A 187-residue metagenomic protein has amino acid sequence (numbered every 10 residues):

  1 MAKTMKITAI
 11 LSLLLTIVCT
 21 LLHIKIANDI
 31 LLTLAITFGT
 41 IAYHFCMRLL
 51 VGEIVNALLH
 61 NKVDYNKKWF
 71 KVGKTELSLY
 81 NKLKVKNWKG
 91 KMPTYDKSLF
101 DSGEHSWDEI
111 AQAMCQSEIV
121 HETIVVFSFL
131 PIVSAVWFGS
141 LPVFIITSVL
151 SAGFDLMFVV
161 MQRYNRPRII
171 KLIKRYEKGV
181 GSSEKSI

Functional and structural regions predicted by a protein language model:
M1-T37, E109, V160-I173, E184: Cytosolic-side membrane-entry/anchor segment at the start of a transmembrane helix
S12-I17, F38, A42, W88 (+2 more regions): Hydrophobic alpha-helical transmembrane segments of multi-pass integral membrane proteins
L15, C19, Y43-R48, I124 (+3 more regions): Alpha-helical transmembrane segments of multipass membrane proteins
I26-S78, D155-V159: Hydrophobic alpha-helical membrane-embedded segments
L32-I41, P131, V143-A152: Hydrophobic core segments of alpha-helical transmembrane domains in multi-pass membrane proteins
E53-I110, P167, K171, R175-I187: Membrane-proximal soluble regions of multi-pass membrane proteins
E109-P142: Transmembrane alpha-helical segments and their cytosolic interface motifs in multi-pass membrane proteins
A135-I187: Cytosol-/stroma-facing membrane-proximal "stalk/adaptor" domains immediately downstream of transmembrane anchors
